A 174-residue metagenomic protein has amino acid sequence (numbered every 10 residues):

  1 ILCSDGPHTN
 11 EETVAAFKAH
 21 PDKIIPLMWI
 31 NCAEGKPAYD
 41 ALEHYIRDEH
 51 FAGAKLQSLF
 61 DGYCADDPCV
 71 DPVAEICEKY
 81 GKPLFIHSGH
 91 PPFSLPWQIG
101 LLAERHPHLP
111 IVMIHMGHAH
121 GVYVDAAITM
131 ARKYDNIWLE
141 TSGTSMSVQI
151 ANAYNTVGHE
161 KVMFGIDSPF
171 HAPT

Functional and structural regions predicted by a protein language model:
I1-S4, F164, F170-T174: Short, intrinsically disordered, charge-balanced linker/junction segments flanking boundaries in proteins
D5-S88, K133, I137: Active-site gating/metal-coordination segments in enzymes
G6, C32, S58-F60, H90-P92 (+3 more regions): Active-site-proximal loop/turn and secondary-structure-junction residues that shape catalytic pockets, frequently
A52-G53, D66-F164: Catalytic pocket-lining loop regions of alpha/beta-barrel enzymes, especially the amidohydrolase/enolase/GH5 lineages
